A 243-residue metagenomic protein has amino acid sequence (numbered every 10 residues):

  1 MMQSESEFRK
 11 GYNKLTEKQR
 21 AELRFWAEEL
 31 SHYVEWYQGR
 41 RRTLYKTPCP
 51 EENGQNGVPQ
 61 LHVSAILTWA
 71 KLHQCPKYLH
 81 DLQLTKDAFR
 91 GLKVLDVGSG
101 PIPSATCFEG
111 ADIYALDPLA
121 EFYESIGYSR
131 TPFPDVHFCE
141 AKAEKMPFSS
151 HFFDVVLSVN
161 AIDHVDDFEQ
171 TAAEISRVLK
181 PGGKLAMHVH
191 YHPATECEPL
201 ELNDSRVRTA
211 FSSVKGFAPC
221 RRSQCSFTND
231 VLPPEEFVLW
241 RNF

Functional and structural regions predicted by a protein language model:
E5-A88: Class I SAM-dependent methyltransferase Rossmann-like catalytic core, especially the SAM/SAH-binding loop
G91: Phosphate-coordination loops involved in phosphoryl transfer and adenosine-cofactor binding
L95-K145: Class I SAM-dependent methyltransferase SAM/SAH-binding core
A141-V156: A short acidic, Gly/Pro-enriched loop at the edge of an enzyme's catalytic core that lines a small-molecule cofactor
V155-D166: A short SAM/SAH-binding and catalytic strip from SAM-dependent methyltransferases
E169-K184: A short glycine-rich, Lys/Arg-flanked "PGG" loop and its adjoining helix->strand segment in the class I
L185-V214: Conserved class I S-adenosyl-L-methionine
R221-F243: Core SAM-dependent methyltransferase catalytic element
